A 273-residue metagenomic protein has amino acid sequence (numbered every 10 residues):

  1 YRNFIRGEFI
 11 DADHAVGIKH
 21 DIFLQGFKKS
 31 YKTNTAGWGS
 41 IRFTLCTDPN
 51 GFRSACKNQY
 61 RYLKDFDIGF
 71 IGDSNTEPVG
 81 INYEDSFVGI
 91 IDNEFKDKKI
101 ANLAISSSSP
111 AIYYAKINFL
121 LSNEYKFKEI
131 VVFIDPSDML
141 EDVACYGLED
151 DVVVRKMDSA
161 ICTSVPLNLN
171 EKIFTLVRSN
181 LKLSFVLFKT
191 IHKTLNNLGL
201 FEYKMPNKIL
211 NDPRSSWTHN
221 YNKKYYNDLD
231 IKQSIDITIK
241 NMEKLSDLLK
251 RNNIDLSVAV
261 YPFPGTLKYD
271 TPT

Functional and structural regions predicted by a protein language model:
Y1-F95, L210-N222: Membrane/wall-proximal cationic-aromatic binding patches
S54-C56, Y113-L120, K240-K244: Alpha-helical scaffolding within the catalytic cores of extracellular/periplasmic polymer-degrading hydrolases
L63, S122-F127, N252-I254: Glycine-rich phosphate-binding loop signature in dinucleotide/nucleotide-binding domains
D67, K99, K128-E129, D255-S257: Residues at the starts of beta-strands that form the adenosine-phosphate
F70, V132, V258-V260: Structural beta-sheet core signal
I71-N75, A104, P262: Short, histidine-centered active-site or binding-site loop motifs used for metal coordination, general acid-base
E77-C162: Conserved SGNH/GDSL esterase-like catalytic core that processes O-acyl groups on lipids and polysaccharides
P136-T273: Serine-dependent acyl-ester chemistry module
